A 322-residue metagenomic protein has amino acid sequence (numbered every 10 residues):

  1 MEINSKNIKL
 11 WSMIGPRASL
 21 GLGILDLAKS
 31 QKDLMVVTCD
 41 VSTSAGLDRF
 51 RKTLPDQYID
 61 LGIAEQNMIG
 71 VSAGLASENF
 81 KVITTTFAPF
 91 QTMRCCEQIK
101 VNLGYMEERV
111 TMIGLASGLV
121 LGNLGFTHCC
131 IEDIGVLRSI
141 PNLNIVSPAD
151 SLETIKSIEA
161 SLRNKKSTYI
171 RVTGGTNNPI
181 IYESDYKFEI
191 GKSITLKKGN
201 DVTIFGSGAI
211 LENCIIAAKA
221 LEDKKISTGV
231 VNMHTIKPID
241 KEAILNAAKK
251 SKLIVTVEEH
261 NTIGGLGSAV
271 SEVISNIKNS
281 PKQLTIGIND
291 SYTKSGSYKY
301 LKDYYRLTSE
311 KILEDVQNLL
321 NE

Functional and structural regions predicted by a protein language model:
M1-R171, T176: Thiamine diphosphate
E2-K6, A18-S19, S30-D33, T43-K52 (+2 more regions): Thiamine diphosphate
